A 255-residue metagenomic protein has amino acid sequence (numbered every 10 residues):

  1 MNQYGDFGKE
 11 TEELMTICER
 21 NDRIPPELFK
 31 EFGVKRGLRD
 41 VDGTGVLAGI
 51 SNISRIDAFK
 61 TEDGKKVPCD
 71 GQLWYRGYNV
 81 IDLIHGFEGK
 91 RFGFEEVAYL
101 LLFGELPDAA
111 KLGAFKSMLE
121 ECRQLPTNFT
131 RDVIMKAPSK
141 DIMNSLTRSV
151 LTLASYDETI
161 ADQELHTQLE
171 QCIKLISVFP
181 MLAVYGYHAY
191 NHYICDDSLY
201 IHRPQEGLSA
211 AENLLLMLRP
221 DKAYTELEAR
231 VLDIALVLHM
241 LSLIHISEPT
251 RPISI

Functional and structural regions predicted by a protein language model:
Q3-T130: An N-terminal structural lobe/cap that precedes and organizes the functional/catalytic core across diverse proteins
T44-V46, I50-S54, K60-D63, C69 (+2 more regions): Contiguous hydrophobic segments
N79, G93, D108, P126 (+5 more regions): Helix N-cap and loop-to-helix transition residues
V97-F103, K116, L215, R219 (+2 more regions): Amphipathic alpha-helical segments within well-ordered protein domains
E105, R123-Q124, A154, M240-L243: Short alpha-helix boundary/capping elements
V133-L241: Glycine-rich, mobile lid/loop segments that gate access to catalytic sites or pores
I244-I255: Single conserved hydrophobic/aromatic residue that forms the stacking wall/gate of nucleotide- or nucleobase-binding
